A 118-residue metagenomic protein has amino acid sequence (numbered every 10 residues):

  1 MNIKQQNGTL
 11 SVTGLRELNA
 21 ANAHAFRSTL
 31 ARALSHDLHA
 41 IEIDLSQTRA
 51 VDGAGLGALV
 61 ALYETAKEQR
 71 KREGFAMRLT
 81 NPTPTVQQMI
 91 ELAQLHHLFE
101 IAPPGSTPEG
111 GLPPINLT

Functional and structural regions predicted by a protein language model:
M1-V51, V60-T118: STAS-like cytosolic regulatory interaction modules
